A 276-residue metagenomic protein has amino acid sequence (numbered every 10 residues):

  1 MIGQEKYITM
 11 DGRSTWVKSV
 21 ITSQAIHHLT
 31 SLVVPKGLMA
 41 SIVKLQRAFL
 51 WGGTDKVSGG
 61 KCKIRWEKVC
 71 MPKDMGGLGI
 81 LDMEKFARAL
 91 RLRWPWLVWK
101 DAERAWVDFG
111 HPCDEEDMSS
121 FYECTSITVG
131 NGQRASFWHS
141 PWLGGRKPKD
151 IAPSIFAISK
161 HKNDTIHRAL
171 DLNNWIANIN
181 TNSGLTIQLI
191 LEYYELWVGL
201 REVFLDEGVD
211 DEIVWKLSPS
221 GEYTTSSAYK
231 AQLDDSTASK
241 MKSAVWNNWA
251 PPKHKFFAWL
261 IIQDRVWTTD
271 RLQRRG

Functional and structural regions predicted by a protein language model:
M1-G276: A helix-boundary/hinge signal
